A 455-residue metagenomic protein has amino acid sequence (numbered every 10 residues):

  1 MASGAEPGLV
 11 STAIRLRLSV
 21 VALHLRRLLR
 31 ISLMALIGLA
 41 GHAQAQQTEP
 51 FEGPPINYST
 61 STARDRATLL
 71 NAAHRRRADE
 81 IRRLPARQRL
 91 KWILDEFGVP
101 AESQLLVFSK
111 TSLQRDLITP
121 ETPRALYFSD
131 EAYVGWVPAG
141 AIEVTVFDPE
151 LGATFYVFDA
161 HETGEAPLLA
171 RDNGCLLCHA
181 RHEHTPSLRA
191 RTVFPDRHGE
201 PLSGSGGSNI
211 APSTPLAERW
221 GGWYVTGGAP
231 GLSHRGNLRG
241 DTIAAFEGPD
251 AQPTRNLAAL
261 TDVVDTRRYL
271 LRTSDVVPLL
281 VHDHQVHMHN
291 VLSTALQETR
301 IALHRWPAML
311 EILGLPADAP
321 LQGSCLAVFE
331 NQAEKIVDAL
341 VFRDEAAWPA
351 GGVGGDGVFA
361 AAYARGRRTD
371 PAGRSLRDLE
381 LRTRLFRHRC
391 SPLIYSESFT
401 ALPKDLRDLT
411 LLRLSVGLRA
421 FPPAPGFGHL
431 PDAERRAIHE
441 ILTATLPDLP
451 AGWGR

Functional and structural regions predicted by a protein language model:
M1-R27: N-terminal secretory signal peptides that target proteins for export/translocation
L28-A40: Bacterial N-terminal signal peptides
A43-A45: Boundary at the C-terminal end of the N-terminal hydrophobic targeting segment
Q47-A139: N-terminal alpha-helical interaction blocks
E80-Q88, L169, G323, A327-E330: Soluble non-cytosolic domains of exported or imported proteins
A101-S109, A346-V353, A424-A433, P450-G454: Surface-exposed patches in mature extracellular/periplasmic domains of secreted proteins
V134-A319, S324, A333-V341, T383-R455: Sequence context surrounding c-type heme c attachment/ligation sites in exported
R343, G352-E380, S398-F399: Acidic, glycine-enriched catalytic cores built around paired aspartates
